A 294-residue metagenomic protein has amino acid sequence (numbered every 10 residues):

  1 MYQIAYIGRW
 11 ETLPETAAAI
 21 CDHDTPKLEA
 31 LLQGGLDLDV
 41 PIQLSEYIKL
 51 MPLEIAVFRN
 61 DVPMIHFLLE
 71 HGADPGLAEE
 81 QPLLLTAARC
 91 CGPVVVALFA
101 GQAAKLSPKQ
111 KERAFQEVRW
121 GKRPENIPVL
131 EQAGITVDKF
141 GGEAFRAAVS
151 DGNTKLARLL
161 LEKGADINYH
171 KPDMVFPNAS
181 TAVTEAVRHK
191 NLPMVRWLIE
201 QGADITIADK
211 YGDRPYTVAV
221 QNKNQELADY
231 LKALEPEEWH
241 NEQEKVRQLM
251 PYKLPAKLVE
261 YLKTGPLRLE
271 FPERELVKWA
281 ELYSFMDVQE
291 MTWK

Functional and structural regions predicted by a protein language model:
Y6-A18, P41-E54, L77-T86, P108-V118 (+3 more regions): Ankyrin-repeat boundary/"N-cap" motif
E11-T12, Y211-D213, T217-K294: A surface-exposed partner-binding patch
H23, N60, C90-C91, K122 (+3 more regions): Ankyrin-repeat intra-repeat helix-capping/turn positions
K27, P63-M64, V94-V95, E125-N126 (+3 more regions): Conserved ankyrin/ankyrin-like repeat signature
A30-L38, H66-D74, A97-K105, P128-T136 (+3 more regions): Ankyrin repeat domain, specifically the short helix-to-loop turn at the C-terminus of the second helix of each repeat
I55-W120: A generic tandem-repeat structural signature
T136-D138, F145-H240: Elongated, non-catalytic scaffold/linker segments and compositionally distinctive motifs
